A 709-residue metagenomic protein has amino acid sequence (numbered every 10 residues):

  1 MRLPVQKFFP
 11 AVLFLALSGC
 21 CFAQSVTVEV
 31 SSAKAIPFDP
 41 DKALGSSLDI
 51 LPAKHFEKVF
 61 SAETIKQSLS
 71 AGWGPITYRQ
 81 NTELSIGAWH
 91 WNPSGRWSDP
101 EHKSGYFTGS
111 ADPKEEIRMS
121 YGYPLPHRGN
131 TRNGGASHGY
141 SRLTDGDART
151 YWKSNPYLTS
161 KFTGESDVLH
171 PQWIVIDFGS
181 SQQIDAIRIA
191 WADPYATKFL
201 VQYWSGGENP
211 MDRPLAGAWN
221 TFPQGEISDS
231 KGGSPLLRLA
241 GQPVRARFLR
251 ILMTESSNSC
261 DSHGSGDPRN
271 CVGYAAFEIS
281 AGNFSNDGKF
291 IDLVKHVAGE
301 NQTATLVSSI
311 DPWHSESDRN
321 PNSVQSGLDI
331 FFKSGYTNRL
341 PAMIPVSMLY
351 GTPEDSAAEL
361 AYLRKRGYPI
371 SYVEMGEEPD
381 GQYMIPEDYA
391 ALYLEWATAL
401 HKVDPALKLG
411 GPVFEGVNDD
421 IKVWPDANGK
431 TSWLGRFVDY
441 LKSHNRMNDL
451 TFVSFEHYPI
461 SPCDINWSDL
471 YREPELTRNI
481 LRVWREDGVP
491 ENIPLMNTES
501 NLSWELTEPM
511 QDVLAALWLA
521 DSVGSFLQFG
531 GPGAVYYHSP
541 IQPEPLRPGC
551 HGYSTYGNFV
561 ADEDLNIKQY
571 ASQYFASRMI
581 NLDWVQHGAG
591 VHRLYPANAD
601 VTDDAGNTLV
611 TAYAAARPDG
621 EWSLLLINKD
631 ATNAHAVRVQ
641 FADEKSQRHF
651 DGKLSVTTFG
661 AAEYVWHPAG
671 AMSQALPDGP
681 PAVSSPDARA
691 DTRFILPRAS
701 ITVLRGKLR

Functional and structural regions predicted by a protein language model:
S25-R132, K198, Y203, N258-D261 (+1 more regions): N-terminal catalytic cores of secreted or lumenal carbohydrate-active enzymes
S46, E359, V373, W396 (+6 more regions): Conserved, mostly hydrophobic/aromatic
H90, S94-S180, A192-Y195, A216-G217 (+1 more regions): Disordered, acidic Ser/Thr/Pro-rich linker "stalks" and the adjacent N-terminal cap of the next globular domain
A148-L215, G232-T305: Aromatic, loop-rich ligand-recognition surfaces of beta-strand-rich domains
D185, D603-F650, T658-A661, S700-R705: Carbohydrate-binding surface patches
P353, A358-E359, P386-S525, F529 (+1 more regions): Noncatalytic carbohydrate-binding groove/subsite architecture in carbohydrate-active enzymes
N497-T611, P618: Aromatic/acidic polysaccharide-binding cleft in carbohydrate-active enzymes
K645-L696: Acidic, Ser/Thr/Pro-rich beta/coil linker or hinge segments at domain junctions
